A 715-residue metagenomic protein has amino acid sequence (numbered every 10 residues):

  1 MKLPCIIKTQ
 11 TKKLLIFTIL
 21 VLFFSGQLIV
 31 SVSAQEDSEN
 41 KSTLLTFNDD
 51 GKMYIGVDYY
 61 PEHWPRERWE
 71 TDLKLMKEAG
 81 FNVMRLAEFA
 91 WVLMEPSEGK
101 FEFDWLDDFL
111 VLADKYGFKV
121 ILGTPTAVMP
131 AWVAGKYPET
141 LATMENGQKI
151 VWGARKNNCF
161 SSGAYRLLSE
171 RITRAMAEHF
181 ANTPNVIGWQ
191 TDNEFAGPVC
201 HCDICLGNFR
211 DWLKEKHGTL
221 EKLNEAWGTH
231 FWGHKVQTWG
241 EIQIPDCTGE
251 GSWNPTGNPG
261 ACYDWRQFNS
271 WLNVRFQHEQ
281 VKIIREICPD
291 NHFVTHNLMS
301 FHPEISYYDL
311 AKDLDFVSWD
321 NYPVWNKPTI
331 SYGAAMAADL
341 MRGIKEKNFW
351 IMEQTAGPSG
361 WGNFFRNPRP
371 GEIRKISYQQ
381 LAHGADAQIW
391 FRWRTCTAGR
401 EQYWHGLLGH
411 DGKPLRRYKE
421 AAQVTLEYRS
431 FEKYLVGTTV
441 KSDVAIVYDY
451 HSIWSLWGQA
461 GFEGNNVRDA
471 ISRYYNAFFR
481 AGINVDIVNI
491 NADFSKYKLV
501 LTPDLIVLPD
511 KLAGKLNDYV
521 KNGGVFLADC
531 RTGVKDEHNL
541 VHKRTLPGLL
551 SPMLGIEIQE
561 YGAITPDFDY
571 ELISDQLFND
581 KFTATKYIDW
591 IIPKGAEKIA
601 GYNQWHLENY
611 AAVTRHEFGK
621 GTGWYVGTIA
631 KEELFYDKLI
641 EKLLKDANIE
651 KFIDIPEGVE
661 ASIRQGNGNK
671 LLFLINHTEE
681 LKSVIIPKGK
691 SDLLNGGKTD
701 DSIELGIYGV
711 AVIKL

Functional and structural regions predicted by a protein language model:
K2-T18: Bacterial N-terminal signal peptides that target proteins for export
I16-Q27: Bacterial N-terminal signal peptides
A34-R85, P96, V111-L112, K119 (+1 more regions): N-terminal carbohydrate-binding accessory modules
Y54-P65, A87-D104, V151-E170, E194-V199 (+6 more regions): The substrate-binding groove and active-site-proximal loops of carbohydrate-active enzymes, especially glycoside
H63-E78, R171, A175, M299-L310 (+1 more regions): Short, acidic/polar
E70-E78, V83-K149, A177, Q280-C288 (+1 more regions): Aromatic-lined substrate-binding rim segments of carbohydrate-active enzymes
N146-F316, D320-M336: Polysaccharide-binding and catalytic clefts of secreted carbohydrate-active enzymes
I242, H278, D290-N291, S300 (+2 more regions): Carbohydrate-binding surfaces of carbohydrate-active enzymes
